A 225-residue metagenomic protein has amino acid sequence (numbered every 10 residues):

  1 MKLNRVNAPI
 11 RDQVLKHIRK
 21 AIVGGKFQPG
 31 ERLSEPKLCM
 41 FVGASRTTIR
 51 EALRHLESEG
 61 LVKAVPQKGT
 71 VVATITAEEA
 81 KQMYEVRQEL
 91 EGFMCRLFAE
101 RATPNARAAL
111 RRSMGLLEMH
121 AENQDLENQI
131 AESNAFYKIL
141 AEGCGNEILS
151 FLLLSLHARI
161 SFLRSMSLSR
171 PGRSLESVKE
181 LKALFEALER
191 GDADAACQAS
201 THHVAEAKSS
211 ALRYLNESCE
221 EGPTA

Functional and structural regions predicted by a protein language model:
M1-R96, E100, N105, L212-A225: Short linear motifs at protein or domain termini
V6-I10, R111-E118, N123, A158 (+1 more regions): C-terminal all-alpha effector/ligand-binding and dimerization domain of prokaryotic HTH-type transcriptional repressors
L15, E35, A80-M83, R87 (+8 more regions): A general structural signal for well-ordered alpha-helical segments in protein cores
I22, F98, A121, C144 (+1 more regions): Hydrophobic residues in alpha-helical segments
G30-E31, V65, Q129-I130, L149-L153 (+1 more regions): Short, hydrophobic secondary-structure boundary micro-motifs
T70, E78-K81, R96, G115 (+2 more regions): Positions in alpha-helical segments
E79, T103-A106, D125-Q129, S133 (+5 more regions): Residue-level recognition of alpha-helical structural elements
V86-A102, N134-P171, S210-A211: Hydrophobic, amphipathic alpha-helical faces that serve as interaction scaffolds
